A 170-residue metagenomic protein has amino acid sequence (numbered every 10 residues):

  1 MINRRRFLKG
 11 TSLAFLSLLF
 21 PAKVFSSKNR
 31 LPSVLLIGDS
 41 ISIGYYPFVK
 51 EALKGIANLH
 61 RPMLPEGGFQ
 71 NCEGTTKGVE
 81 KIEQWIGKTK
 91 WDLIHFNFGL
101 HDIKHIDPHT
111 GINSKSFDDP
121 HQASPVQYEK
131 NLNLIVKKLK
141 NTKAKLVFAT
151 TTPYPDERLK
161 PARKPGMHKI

Functional and structural regions predicted by a protein language model:
M1-I2: Secretory targeting signals
R6-S26: N-terminal export signals
K28-K130: Conserved SGNH/GDSL esterase-like catalytic core that processes O-acyl groups on lipids and polysaccharides
N97, A149-T150: Alpha/beta-hydrolase-fold catalytic nucleophile elbow
K130, L134-K137, K169: Alpha-helical scaffolding segments of alpha/beta enzyme cores, especially the outer helices of TIM-barrel or partial
T142-K145: A short helix->loop->beta-strand "cap" motif at the edges of active sites that frequently abuts
P153-I170: Substrate-gating cap/lid alpha-helix
